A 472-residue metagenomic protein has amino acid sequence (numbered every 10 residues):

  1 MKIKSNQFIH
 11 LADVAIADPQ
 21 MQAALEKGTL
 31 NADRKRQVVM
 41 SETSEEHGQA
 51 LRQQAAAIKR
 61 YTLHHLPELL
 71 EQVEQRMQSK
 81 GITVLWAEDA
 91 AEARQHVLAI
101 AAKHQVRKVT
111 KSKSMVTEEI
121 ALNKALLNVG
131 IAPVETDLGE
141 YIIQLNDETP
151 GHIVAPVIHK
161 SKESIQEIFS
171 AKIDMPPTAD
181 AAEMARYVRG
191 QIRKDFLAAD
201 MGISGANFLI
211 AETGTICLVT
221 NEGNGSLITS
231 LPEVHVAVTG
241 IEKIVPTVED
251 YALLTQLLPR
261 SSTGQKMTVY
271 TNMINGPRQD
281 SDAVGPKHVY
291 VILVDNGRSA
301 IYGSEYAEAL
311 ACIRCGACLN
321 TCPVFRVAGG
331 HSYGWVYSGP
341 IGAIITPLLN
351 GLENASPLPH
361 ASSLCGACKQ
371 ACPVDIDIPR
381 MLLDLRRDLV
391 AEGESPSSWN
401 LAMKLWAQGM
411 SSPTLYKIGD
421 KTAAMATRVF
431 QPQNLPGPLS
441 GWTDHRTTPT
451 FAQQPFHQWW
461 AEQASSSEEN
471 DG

Functional and structural regions predicted by a protein language model:
M1-Y306: The feature marks the mature, well-folded catalytic cores of soluble enzymes
K4-T29, M403-G472: Intrinsic disorder at enzyme termini
E92, T268-S281, R314, G329 (+4 more regions): A glycine-rich phosphate-binding loop feature that marks nucleotide/adenosyl-phosphate handling sites
G139, M267-Y270, S397-A402, Q433-S440: Short coil/turn segments at secondary-structure boundaries
T213, E249, N275-Q279, S338 (+4 more regions): Short capping/connector residues at structural and topological boundaries
S281-A309, L319-N320, V324-P432: Ferredoxin-type iron-sulfur electron-transfer modules in oxidoreductases and energy-metabolism complexes
